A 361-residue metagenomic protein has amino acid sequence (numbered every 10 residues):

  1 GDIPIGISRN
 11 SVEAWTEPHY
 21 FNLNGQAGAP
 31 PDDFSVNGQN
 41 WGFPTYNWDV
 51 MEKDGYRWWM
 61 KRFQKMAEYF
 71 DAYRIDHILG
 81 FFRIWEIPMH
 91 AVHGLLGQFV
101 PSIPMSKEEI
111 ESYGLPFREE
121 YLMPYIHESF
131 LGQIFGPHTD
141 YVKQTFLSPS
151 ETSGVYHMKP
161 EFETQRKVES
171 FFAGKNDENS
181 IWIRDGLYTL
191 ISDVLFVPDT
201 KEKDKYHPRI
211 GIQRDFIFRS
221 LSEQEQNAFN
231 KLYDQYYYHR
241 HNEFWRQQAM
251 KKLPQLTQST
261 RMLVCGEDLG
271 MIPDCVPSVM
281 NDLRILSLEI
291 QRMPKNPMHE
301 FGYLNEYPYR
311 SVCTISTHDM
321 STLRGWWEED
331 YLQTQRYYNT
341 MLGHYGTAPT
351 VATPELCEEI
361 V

Functional and structural regions predicted by a protein language model:
G1-V361: Catalytic cores of glycan-processing enzymes that make or break glycosidic bonds
